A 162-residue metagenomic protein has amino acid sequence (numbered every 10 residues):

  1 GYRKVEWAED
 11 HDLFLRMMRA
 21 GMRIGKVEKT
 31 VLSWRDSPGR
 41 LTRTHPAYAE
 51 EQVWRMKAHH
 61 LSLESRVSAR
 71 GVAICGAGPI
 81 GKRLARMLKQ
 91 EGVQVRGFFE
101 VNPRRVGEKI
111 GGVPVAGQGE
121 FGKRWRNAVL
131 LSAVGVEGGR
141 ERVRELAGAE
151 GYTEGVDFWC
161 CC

Functional and structural regions predicted by a protein language model:
E6-L13: Acidic donor-binding loop at a coil-to-helix junction in glycosyltransferase catalytic cores that engages
M17-M18: Hydrophobic residues within well-ordered alpha-helices
V27, I74-C75, F99, L131-A133: Short hydrophobic segments within beta-strands
K29-S37, R43-S68: Catalytic core of nucleotide-sugar-dependent glycosyltransferases
M56-R66, G81, M87, R140-R144: Rossmann-like AdoMet/SAM-dependent catalytic core
A69-K89: Glycine-rich adenosine-cofactor-binding loop
R96-N102: Short internal beta-strands
P103-C162: Phosphate-bearing ligand-interacting subdomains that bind or position ATP/ADP/UDP/GDP/NAD(P) or nucleotide-linked
